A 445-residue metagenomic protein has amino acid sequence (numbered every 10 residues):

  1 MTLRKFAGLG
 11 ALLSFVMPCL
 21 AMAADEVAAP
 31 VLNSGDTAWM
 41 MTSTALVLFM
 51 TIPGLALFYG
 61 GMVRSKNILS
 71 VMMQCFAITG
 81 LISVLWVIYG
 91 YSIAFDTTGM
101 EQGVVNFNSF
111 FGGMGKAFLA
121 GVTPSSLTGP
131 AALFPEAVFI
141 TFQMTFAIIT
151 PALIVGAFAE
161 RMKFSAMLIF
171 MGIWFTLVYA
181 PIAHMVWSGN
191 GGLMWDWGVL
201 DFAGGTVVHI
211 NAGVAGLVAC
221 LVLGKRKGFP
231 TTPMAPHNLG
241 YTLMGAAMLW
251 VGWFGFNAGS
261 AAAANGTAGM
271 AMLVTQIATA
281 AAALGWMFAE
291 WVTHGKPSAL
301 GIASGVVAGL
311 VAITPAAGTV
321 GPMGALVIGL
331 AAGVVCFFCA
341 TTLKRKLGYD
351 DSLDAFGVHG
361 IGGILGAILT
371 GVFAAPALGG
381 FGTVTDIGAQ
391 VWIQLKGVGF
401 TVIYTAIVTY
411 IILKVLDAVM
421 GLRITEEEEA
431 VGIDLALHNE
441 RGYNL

Functional and structural regions predicted by a protein language model:
M1-A24: N-terminal secretory/membrane targeting signals
M22-L445: Glycine- and aromatic-enriched membrane alpha-helices
